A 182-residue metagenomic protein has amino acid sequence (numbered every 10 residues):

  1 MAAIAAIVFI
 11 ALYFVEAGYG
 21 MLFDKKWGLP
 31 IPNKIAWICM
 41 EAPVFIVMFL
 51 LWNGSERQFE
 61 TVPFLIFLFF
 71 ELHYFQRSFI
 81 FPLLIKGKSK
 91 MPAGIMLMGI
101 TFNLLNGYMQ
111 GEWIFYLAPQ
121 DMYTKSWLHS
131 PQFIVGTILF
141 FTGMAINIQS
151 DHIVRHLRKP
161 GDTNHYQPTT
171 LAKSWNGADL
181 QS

Functional and structural regions predicted by a protein language model:
M1-L171, W175-N176, Q181: Membrane-anchoring alpha-helices and their flanking helix-loop junctions
